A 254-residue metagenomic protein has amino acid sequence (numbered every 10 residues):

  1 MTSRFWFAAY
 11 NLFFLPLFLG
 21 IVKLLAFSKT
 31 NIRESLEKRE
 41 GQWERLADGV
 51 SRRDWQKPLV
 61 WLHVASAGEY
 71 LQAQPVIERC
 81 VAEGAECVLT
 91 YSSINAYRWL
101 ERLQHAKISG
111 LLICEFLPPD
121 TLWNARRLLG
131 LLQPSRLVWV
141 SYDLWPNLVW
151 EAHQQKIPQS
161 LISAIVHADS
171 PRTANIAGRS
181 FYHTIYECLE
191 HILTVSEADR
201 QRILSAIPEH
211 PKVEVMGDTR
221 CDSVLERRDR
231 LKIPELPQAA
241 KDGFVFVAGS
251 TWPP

Functional and structural regions predicted by a protein language model:
M1-N11, H105-S109, Q154, Q238: Short, low-complexity, intrinsically disordered N-terminal peptides in bacterial proteins
M1-Q42: A transmembrane-helix-recognition feature enriched in membrane-embedded lipid enzymes and envelope glyco-/phospholipid
W6, H210, R230-I233: Alpha-helix initiation and N-capping motif
F7, R179, K241-G243: Generic intrinsically disordered, low-complexity segments enriched for polar/acidic and small residues
A26, T30-R228, V247, W252-P253: Active-site and donor-binding regions of nucleotide-sugar-utilizing enzymes
E226-D242, T251-P254: ALDH superfamily catalytic-core signature
